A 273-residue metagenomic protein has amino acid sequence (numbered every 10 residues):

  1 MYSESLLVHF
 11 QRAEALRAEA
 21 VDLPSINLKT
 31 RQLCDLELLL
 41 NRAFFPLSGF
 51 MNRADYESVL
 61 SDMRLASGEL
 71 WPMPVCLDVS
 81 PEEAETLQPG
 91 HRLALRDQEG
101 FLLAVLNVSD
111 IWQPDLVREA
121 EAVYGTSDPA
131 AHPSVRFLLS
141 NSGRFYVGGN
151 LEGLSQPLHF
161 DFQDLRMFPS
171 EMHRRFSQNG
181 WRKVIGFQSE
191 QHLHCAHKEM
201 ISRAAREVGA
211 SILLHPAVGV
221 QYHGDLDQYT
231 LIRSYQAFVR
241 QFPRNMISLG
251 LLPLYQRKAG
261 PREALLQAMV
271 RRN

Functional and structural regions predicted by a protein language model:
M1-N273: Nucleotidyltransferase catalytic core that binds NTPs
